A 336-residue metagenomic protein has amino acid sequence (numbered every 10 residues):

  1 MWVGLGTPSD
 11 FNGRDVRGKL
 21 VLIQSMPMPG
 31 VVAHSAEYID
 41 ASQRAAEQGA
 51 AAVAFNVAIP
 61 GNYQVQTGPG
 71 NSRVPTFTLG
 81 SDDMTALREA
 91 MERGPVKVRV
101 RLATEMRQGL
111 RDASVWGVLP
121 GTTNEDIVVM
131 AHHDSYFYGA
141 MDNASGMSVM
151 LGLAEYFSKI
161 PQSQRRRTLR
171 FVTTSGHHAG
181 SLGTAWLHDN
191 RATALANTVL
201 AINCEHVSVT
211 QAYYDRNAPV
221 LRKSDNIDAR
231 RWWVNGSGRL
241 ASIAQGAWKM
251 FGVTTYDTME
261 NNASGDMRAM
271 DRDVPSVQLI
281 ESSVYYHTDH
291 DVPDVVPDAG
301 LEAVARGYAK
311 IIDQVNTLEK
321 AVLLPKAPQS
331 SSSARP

Functional and structural regions predicted by a protein language model:
M1-T78, E155: Extracellular/luminal Protease-associated
W2, K19-Q24, A51-N56, T76-T78 (+10 more regions): Structural recognition of the beta-strand scaffold that forms the well-ordered cores of secreted hydrolase catalytic
W2, M26-S42, S72-F77, L102-E105 (+5 more regions): Second-shell loop/turn segments in exported
W2-G13, G68-M141, G152-E155, K159-I160 (+1 more regions): Soluble metallo-hydrolase cores and metallopeptidase-like ectodomains found primarily in the secretory/periplasmic
F11-V16, D40-A51, T67-G70, V118 (+3 more regions): Mature extracellular/periplasmic domains of secretome proteins
M26-M28, I59-P60, H133-Y136, V172-A179 (+2 more regions): Acidic, glycine-rich active-site loops and adjacent beta-strand->loop/helix elements that engage anionic groups
M84, T122-N124, T174-Q278: Metal-dependent peptidase/peptidase-like ectodomains
V284-P336: His/Asp/Glu-rich mid-to-C-terminal helical/loop segments that flank catalytic regions of hydrolases
